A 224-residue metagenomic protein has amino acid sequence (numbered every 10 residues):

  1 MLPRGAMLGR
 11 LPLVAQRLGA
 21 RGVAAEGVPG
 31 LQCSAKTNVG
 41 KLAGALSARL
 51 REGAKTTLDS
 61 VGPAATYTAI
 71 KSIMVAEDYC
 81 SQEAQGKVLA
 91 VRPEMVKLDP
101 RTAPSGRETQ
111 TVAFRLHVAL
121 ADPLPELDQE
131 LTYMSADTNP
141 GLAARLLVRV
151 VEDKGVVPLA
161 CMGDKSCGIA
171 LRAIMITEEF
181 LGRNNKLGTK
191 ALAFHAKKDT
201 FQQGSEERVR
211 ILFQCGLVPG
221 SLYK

Functional and structural regions predicted by a protein language model:
M1-E26: N-terminal mitochondrial targeting presequence
P29-K55, S60-D78, A113, A121-E179: Conserved mixed alpha/beta catalytic, RNA-binding, or beta-rich assembly cores of soluble enzyme, regulatory
Q82-Q129, N184-K224: C-terminal edge-of-domain segments
